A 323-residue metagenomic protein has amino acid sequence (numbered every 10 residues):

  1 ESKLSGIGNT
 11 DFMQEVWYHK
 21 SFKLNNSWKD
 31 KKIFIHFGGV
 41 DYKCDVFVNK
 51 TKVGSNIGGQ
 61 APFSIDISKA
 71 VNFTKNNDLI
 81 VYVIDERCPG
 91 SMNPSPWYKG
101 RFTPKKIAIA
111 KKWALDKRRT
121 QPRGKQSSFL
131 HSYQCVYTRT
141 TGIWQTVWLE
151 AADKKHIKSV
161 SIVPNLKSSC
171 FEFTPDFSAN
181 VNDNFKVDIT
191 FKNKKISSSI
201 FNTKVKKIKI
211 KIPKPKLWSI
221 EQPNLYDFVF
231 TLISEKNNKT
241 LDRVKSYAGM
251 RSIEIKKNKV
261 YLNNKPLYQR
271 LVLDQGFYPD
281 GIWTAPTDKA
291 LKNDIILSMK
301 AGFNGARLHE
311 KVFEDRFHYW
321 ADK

Functional and structural regions predicted by a protein language model:
S2-L24, W28-H36, D41-N49, G54-I57 (+5 more regions): Active-site-adjacent substrate/metal-binding segments within catalytic domains of carbohydrate-active enzymes
G8-N9, M13-H156, N180-V181, G305-R307 (+2 more regions): Accessory beta-strand-rich segments of carbohydrate-active enzymes
V46-V48, S169-F201, K206-I208, F228: Beta-strand-rich binding/interaction modules
I65-A70, K209-P223: Signal that preferentially marks extracellular ectodomain short beta-strand elements of beta-sandwich modules
D78-V81, Q222-S234: Short, aromatic- and glycine-rich surface loops/edge beta-strands on solvent-exposed regions
I84-S91, I233-L241: Short acidic/polar inter-strand loop motif in beta-rich domains
M92-N93, S198-S199, R243-A248: Edge beta-strands of extracellular beta-sandwich domains
A151-V181: Surface beta-strand/loop "capping" patches
